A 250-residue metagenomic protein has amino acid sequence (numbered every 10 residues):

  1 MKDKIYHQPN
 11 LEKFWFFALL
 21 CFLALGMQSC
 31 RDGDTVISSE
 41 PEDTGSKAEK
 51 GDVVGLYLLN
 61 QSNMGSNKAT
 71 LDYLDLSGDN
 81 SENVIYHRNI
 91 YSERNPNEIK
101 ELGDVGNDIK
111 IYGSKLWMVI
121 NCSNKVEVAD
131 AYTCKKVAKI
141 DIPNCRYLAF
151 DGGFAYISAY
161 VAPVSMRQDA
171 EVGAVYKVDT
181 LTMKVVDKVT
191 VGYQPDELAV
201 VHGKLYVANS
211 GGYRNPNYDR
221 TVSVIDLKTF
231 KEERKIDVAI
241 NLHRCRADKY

Functional and structural regions predicted by a protein language model:
M1-K2, R31: N-terminal hydrophobic targeting signals that begin at the initiator methionine
K2-F17: Bacterial N-terminal signal peptides that target proteins for export
L19-L23: Hydrophobic helical h-region of N-terminal Sec-dependent signal peptides in bacterial secretory/periplasmic proteins
L25-S29: C-terminal motif of bacterial Sec signal peptides marking the signal peptidase cleavage site
R31-Y250: Predominantly soluble domains enriched in secretory-pathway, periplasmic, or organellar proteins
